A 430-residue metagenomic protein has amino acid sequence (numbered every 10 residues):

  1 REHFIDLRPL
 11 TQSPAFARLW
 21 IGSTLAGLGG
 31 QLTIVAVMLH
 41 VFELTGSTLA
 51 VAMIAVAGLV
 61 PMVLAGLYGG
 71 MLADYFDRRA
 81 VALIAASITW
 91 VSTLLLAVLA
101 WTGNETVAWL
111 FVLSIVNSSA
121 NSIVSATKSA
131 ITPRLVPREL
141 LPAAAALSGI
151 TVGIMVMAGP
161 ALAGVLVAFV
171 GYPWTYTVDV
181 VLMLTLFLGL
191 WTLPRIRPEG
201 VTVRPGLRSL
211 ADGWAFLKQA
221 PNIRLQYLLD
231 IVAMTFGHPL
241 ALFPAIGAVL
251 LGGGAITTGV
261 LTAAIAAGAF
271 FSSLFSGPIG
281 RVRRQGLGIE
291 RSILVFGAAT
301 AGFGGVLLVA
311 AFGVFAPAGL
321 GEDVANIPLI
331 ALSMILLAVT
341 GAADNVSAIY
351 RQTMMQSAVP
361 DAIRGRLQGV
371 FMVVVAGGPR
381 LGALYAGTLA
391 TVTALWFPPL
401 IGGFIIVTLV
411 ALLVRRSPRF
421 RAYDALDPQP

Functional and structural regions predicted by a protein language model:
R1-A15, R197-L210: Short, membrane-interfacial amphipathic segments enriched in basic
E2-P61, A215-I265: Helix-loop boundary and gating motifs at the non-cytosolic
S13, L44-T45, Y75, N104 (+6 more regions): Helix-loop interface residues and adjacent transmembrane-helix termini in multi-pass membrane transporters, primarily
F16, T48, R78, V107 (+7 more regions): Membrane-helix interface/capping residues of multi-pass secondary transporters
A17-I34, G58-M71, D77-S92, W109-A168 (+10 more regions): Substrate-agnostic recognition of the 12-TM MFS/MFS-like secondary transporter fold
V35-L44, A97-T102, A158-V178, A245 (+2 more regions): Transmembrane alpha-helix termini and helix-breaking/packing motifs in multi-pass membrane transporters
L64, Y68, V81, A85-V91 (+5 more regions): C-terminal transmembrane bundle of multi-pass solute transporters/carriers
A130, R134, Y172, Y176-P205 (+2 more regions): Helix-loop junctions on the cytosolic side of multi-pass membrane transporters, especially the intracellular loop
